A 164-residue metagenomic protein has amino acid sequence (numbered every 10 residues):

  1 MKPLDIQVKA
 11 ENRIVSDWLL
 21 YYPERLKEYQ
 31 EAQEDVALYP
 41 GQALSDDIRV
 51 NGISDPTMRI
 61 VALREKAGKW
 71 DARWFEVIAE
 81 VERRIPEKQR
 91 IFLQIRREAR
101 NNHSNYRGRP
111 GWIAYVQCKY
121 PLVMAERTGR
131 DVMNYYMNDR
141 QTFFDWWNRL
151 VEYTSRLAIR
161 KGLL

Functional and structural regions predicted by a protein language model:
M1-A10, V77-I78, R96, K119-V132: Short, charged low-complexity linear motifs
M1-R84, R156-L164: N-terminal interaction/assembly modules
N12, W74, R109-W112, G129: Short amphipathic alpha-helical segments that mediate assembly, nucleic-acid/protein binding, or membrane association
K27, E98, N148: Residue-level marker of positions within ordered structural domains that often coincide with functionally constrained
R73-E76, E87-F92, Q141-D145, R149: Short, well-structured alpha-helical interface segments that form or flank functional binding sites
R84-L122: Short amphipathic alpha helix immediately N-terminal
W112, V116, M124, T128-K161: DNA major-groove recognition helices of helix-turn-helix
